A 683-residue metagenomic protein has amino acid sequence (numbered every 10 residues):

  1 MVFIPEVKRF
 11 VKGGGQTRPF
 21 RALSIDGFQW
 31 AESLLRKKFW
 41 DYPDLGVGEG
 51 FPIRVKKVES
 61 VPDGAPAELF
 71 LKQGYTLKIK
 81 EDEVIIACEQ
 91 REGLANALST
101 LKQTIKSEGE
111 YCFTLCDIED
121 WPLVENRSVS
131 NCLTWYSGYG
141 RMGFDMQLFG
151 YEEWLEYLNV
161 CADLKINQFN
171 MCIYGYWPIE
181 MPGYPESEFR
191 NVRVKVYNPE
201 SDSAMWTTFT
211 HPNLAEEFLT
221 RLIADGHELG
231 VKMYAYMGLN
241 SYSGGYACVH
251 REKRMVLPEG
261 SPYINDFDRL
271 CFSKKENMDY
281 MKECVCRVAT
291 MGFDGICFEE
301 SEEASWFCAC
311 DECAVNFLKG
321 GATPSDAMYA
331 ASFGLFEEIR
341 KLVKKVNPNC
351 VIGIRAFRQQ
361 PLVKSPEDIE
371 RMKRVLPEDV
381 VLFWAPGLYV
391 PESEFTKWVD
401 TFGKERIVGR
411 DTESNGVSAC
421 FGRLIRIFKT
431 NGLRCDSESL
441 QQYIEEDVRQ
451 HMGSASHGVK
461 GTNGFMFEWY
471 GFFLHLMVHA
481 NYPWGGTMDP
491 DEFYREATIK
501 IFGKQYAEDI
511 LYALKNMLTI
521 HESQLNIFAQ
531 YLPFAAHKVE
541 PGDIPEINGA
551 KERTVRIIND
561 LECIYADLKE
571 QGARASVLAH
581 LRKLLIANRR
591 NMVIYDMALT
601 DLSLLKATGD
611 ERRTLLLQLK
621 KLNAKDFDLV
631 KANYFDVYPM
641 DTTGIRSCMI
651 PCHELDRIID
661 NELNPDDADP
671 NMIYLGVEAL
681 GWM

Functional and structural regions predicted by a protein language model:
V2-P19, S24-A31, E68-D294, D411 (+2 more regions): Feature activates predominantly on carbohydrate-active enzymes
F3-P19, V47, M278, C286 (+1 more regions): Substrate-binding groove of N-acetylhexosamine-processing glycoside hydrolases
L23-S24, P43-L71, I85: Short, well-ordered secondary-structure micro-motifs within conserved domains or adaptor modules
G27-Y42: Short Lys/Arg-enriched alpha/beta "domain-start" segment
K38-Y42, Y111-C116, E152-N159, E217-R221 (+5 more regions): Short alpha-helical segments and helix-capping/turn motifs at coil-helix boundaries
N126-S130, Q168-N170, G230-Y234, G295-C297 (+4 more regions): Structural preference for beta-strand elements that scaffold enzyme active sites
W135, G175-W177, M237-S241, E302-A304 (+4 more regions): Active-site-proximal loop/turn and secondary-structure-junction residues that shape catalytic pockets, frequently
L270-F272, E300-L342: Active-site cleft segment of glycoside hydrolase catalytic domains centered on the general acid/base Glu
